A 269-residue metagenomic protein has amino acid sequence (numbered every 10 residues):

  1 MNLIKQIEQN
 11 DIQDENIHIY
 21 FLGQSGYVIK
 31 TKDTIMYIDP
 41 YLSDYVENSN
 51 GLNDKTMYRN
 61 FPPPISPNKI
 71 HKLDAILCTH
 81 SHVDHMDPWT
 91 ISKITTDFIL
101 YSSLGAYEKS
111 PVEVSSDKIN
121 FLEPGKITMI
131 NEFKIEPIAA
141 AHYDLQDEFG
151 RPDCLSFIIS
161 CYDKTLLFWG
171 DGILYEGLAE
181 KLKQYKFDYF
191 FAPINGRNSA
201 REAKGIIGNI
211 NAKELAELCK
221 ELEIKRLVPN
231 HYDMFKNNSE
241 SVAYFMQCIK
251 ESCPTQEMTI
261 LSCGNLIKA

Functional and structural regions predicted by a protein language model:
N2-D14, K69, S102-D163, C248-I267: Metallo-beta-lactamase
Q6-Q9, T34-L77, P88-T90, L174-Q184: Pre-active-site segment of Zn-dependent metallo-hydrolases
E15, L22-K32, M129-D188, I206 (+1 more regions): Catalytic core of the metallo-beta-lactamase
I29, D39, H80, D87 (+5 more regions): Divalent metal-coordination and catalytic microenvironments
T34-M36, D74-A75, I99, F133 (+3 more regions): Structural motif
S43-Y45, S81-M86, Y107-S110, K126-M129 (+5 more regions): Active-site environment of divalent metal-dependent phosphoester hydrolases
V46-N50, P64-T128: Active-site HxH/HxHxD metal-binding segment of metal-dependent hydrolases
G105, I173-N265: Cap/insert and terminal regions of metallo-dependent hydrolase folds
